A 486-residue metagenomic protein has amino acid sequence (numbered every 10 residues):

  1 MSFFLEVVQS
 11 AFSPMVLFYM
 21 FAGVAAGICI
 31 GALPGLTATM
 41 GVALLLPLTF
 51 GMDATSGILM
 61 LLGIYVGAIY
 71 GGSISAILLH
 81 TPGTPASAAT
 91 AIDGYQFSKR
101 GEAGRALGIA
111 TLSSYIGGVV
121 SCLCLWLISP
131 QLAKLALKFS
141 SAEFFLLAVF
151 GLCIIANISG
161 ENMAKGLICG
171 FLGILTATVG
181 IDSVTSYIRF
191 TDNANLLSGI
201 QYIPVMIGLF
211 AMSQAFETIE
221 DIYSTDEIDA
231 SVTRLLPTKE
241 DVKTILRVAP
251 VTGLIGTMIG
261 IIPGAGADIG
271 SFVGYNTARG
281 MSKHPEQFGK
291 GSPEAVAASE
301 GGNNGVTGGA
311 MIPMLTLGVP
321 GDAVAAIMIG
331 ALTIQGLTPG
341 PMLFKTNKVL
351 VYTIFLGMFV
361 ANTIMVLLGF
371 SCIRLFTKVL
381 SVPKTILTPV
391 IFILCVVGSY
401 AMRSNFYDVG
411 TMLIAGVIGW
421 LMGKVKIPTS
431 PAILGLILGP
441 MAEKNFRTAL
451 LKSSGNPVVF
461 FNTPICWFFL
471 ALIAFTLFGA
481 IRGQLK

Functional and structural regions predicted by a protein language model:
M1-G57, P130, L137, I188-S292 (+5 more regions): Helix-loop-helix hairpins and the membrane-proximal interhelical loops of multi-pass alpha-helical transport proteins
V24-A38, A68-H80, I155-G160, G253-P263 (+3 more regions): Transmembrane alpha-helix interface/packing and boundary motifs in multi-pass membrane proteins, characterized by
I30-T39, I77-A88, V120-C124, I259-D268 (+4 more regions): Short helix-coil transition sites and intra-membrane helix breaks within transmembrane domains of multi-pass
A38-L48, L61, A76-Q96, L127 (+6 more regions): Re-entrant/interfacial helical elements at transmembrane boundaries that shape and gate the permeation pathway
T55-L59, Q96-S113, K283-A295, A323-A326 (+1 more regions): Membrane-interface alpha-helices at helix entry/exit sites of multi-pass transporters
Y65-A76, G83, S292-L317, G321 (+1 more regions): A structural-propensity feature for long, helix-poor, extended segments
V66-G71, L112-C124, L132, T176 (+3 more regions): Membrane-embedded alpha-helical segments of transport systems, primarily multispan ion/solute transporters
G108-S224, I334-Q484: Membrane-embedded alpha-helical modules
